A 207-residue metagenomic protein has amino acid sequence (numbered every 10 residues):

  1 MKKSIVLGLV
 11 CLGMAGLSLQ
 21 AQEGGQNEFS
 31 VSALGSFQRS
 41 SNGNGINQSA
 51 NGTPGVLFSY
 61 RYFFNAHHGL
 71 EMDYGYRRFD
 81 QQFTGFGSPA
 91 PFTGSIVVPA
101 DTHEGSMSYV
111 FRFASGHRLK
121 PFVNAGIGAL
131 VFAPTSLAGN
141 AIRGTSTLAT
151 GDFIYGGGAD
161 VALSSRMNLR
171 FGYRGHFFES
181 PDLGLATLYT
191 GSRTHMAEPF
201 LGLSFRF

Functional and structural regions predicted by a protein language model:
M1-G25: Cleavable N-terminal export/targeting peptides
E23-R39, P121-V123, M196: Transmembrane beta-strand segments of Gram-negative outer membrane beta-barrel proteins
G25, A50-V56, P99-G105, L119 (+3 more regions): Residues that define the transmembrane beta-barrel architecture of outer-membrane proteins
N27, H67-M72, H117-L119, V161-L169: Repeated loop/turn-to-beta-strand initiation elements of outer-membrane beta-barrel proteins
V31-G35, M72-Y76, V123-A129, A159 (+1 more regions): Transmembrane beta-barrel strands of outer-membrane/channel proteins
S40-N47, Q82-P89, A133-I142, P181-L188: Outer-membrane beta-barrel translocator domains and adjoining extracellular loop/strand segments of Gram-negative
S59-G139, T194-F207: Gram-negative (and chloroplast) outer-membrane scaffold detector with strong preference for beta-barrel transmembrane
F79-F83, S164-F207: Predominantly the C-terminal beta-signal and adjacent terminal strand-loop region of outer-membrane beta-barrel
